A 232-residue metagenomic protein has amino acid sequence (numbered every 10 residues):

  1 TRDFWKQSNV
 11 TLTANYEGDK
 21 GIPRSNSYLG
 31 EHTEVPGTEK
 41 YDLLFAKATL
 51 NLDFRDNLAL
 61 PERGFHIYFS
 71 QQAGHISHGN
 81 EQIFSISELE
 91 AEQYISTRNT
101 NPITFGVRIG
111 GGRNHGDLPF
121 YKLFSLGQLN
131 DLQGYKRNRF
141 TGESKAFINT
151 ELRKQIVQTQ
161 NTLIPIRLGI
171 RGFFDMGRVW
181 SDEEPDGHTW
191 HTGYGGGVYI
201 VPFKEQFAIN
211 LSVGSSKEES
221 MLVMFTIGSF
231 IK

Functional and structural regions predicted by a protein language model:
T1-K47, R139, A208-K232: Gram-negative/organellar outer-membrane beta-barrel architecture
R2, A46-L52, I86-T97, I109 (+2 more regions): Feature captures outer-membrane beta-barrel proteins of Gram-negative bacteria and organelles
S27-T33, I86-E88, K122-N130, G187-H191 (+1 more regions): Flexible, surface-exposed loop regions and adjacent strand-edge segments of Gram-negative outer-membrane beta-barrel
P36, A46-L168, W180: C-terminal outer-membrane beta-barrel translocator/porin domains of Gram-negative envelope proteins and their
K40-Y41, H75-Q82, N99, F140-S144 (+3 more regions): Solvent-exposed loop/turn segments connecting transmembrane beta-strands in outer-membrane beta-barrel proteins
D175: Short basic (Lys/Arg) and small-residue
V179-S181, H188, G196, I200: C-terminal soluble interaction/assembly domains
